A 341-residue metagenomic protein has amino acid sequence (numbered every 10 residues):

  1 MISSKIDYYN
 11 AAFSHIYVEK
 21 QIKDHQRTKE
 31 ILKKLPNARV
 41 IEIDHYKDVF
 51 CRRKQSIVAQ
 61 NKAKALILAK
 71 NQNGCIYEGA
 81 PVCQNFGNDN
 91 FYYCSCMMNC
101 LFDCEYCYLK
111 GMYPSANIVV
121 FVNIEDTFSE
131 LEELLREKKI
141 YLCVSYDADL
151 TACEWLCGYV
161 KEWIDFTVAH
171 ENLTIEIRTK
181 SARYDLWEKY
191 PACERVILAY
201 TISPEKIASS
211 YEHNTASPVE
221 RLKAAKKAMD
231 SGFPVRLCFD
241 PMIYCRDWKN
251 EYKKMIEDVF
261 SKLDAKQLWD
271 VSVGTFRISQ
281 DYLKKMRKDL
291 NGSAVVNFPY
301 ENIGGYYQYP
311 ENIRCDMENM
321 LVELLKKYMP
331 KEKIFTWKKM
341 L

Functional and structural regions predicted by a protein language model:
M1-N90: Flexible, acidic/Gly-rich N-terminal and inter-domain linker regions that tether and position cofactor-handling modules
M1-T28, F260-L341: Auxiliary Fe-S-binding modules of radical SAM enzymes
I67-N88, E105-A199: Conserved Radical SAM active-site core
C94-C104: Cysteine-centered iron-sulfur cluster-binding motifs in ferredoxin-type domains/subunits of redox enzymes
Y141-C143, T174-E176, R195-A199, P234-C238 (+2 more regions): Structural preference for beta-strand elements that scaffold enzyme active sites
A148-T151, A182-D185, V196-A216, P241-C245 (+2 more regions): Conserved radical SAM core fold
C157, L198-T201, W248-D264, N291-N297: Short, electropositive alpha-helical surface patch
R221-Y282, Y328, F335-T336: Conserved C-terminal portion of the radical SAM core fold that forms the substrate/S-adenosylmethionine-binding
